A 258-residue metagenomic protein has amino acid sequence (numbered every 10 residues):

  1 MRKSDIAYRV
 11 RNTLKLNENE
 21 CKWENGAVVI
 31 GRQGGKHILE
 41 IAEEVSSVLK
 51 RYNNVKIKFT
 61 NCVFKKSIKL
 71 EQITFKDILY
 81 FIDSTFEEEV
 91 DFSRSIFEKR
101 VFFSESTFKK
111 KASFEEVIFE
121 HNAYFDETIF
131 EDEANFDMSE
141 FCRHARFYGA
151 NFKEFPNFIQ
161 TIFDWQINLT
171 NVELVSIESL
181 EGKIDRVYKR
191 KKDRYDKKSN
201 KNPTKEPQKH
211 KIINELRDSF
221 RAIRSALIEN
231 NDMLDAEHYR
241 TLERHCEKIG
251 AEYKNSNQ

Functional and structural regions predicted by a protein language model:
M1-N257: N-terminal leader/targeting and pre-domain segments
